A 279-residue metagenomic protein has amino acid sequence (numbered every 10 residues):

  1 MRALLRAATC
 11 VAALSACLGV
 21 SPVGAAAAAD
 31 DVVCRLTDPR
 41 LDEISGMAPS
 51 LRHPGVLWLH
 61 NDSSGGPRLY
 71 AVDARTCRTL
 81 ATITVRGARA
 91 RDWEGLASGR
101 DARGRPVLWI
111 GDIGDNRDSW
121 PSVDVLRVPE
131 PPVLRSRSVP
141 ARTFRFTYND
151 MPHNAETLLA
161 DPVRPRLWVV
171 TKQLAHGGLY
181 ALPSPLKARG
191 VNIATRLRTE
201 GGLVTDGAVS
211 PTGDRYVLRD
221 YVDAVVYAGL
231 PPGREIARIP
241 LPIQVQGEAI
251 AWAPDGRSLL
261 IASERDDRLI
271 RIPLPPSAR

Functional and structural regions predicted by a protein language model:
R2-R6, V23-R279: Sequence/structural signature of beta-propeller domains
A8-G19: Bacterial N-terminal signal peptides
